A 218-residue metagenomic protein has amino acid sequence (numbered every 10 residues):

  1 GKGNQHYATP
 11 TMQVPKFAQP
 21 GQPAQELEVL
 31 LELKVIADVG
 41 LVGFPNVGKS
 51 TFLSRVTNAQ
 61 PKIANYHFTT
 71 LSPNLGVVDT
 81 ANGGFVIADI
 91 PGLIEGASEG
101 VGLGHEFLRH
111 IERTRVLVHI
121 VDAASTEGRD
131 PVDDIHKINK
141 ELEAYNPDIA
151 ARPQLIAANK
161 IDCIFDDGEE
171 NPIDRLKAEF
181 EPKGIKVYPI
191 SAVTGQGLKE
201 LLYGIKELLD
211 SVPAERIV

Functional and structural regions predicted by a protein language model:
G1-V101, H105-L117, V121, L202-I205 (+1 more regions): Conserved G1/Walker A P-loop phosphate-binding module
P15-A18, A24-V47, L53, T126-H136 (+1 more regions): C-terminal-of-GTPase-core extension/linker across diverse P-loop GTPases
